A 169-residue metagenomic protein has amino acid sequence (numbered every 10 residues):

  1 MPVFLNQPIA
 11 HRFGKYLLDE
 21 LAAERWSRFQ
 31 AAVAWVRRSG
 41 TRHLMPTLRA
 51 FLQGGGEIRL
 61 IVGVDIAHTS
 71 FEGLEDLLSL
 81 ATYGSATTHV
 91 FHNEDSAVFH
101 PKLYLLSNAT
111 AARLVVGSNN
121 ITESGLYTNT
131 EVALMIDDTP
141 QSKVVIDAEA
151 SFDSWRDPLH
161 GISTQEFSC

Functional and structural regions predicted by a protein language model:
M1-C169: PLD/PLD-like phosphodiesterase catalytic module centered on the HKD motif
